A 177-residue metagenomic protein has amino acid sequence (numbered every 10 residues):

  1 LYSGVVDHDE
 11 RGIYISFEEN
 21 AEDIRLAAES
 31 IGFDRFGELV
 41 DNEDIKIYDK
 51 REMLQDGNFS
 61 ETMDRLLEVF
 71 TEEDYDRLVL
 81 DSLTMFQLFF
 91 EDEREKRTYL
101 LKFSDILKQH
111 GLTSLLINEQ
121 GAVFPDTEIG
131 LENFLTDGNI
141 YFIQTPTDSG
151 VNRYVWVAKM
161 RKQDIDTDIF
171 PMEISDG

Functional and structural regions predicted by a protein language model:
L1-L54: Conserved P-loop
S3-H8, G37-D41, E68-E72, I106-H110 (+1 more regions): Conserved catalytic network of the ASCE P-loop NTPase/AAA+ motor domain
H8-R11, E43-D44, G111-L112, L135-G138 (+3 more regions): Short glycine-/polar-rich loops that comprise or flank the Walker A/P-loop and associated switch/sensor motifs
R11, E43-D44, D74-R77, K102 (+1 more regions): Loop/turn-to-beta-strand initiation segments
E18-E22, S30, R51-Q55, T84-M85 (+5 more regions): Conserved nucleotide-binding/hydrolysis micro-motifs of P-loop NTPases
K50-Q109: Phosphate-binding/switch loop-helix module in NTP-utilizing enzymes
T71-E73, Q144-G177: Conserved P-loop NTPase
L88-K96, L100-H110, L116-R153, K159-M160: Conserved catalytic-core segment of NTP-binding enzymes
